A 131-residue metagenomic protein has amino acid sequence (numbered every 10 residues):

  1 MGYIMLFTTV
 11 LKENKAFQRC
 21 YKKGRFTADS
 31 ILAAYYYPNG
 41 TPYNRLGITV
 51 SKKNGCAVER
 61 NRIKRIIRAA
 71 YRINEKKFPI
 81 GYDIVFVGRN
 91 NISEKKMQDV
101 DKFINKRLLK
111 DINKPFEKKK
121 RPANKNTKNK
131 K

Functional and structural regions predicted by a protein language model:
M1-K131: Positively charged, solvent-exposed patches that mediate nucleic-acid binding
